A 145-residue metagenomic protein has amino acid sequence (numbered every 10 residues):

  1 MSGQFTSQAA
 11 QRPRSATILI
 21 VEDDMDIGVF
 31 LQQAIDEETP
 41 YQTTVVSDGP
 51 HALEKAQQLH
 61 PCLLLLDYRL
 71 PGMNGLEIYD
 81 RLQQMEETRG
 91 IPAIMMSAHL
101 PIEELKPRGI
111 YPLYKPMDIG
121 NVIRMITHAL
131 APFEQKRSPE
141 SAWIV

Functional and structural regions predicted by a protein language model:
M1-L19, G120-V145: Non-catalytic signal-transmission and effector/linker regions of two-component phosphorelay proteins
D24-T44: Two-component/phosphorelay signaling modules centered on CheY-like receiver
V45-L63: Acidic, metal-coordinating helix/loop segments flanking the phosphotransfer/catalytic sites of two-component signaling
D48, N74-D80: Acidic catalytic/metal-coordinating carboxylates
L66-D67: Active-site residues of response regulator receiver
P71, R89: The feature encodes the CheY-like receiver
I94-M96: Hydrophobic/aromatic residues positioned on beta-strands within the core alpha/beta folds
K115: A Lys-centered signature of the CheY-like receiver
